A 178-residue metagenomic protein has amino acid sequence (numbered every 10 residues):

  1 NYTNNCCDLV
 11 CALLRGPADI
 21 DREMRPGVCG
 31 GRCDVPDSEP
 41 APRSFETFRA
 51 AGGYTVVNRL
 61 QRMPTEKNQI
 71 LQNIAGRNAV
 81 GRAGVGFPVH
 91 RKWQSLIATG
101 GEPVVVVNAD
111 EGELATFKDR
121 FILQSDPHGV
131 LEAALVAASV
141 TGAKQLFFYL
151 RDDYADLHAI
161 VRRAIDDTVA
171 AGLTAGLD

Functional and structural regions predicted by a protein language model:
N1-D178: Feature of Fe-S/electron-transfer and energy-metabolism proteins that preferentially highlights extended coupling
